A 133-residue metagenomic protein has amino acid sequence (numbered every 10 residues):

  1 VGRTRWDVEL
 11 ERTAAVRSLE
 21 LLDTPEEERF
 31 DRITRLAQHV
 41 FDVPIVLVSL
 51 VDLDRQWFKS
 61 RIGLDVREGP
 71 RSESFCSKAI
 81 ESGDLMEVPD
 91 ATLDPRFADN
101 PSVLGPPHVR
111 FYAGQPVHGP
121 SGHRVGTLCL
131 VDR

Functional and structural regions predicted by a protein language model:
V1-E28: Signal-transmission linkers at sensory-effector interfaces
A14-A15, P44-V46, V51-R61, V66-R110: Regulatory sensory and allosteric helical modules in signal-transduction proteins and certain transcription factors
L19, D31-V40, K78-S82, V103: Amphipathic alpha-helical regulatory segments at dimerization interfaces that relay allosteric signals between sensory
D23-Q56: Helix-loop-beta substructure at the N-terminus of cytosolic sensory domains that couple signal/ligand detection
R110-G119: A short, aliphatic-rich beta-strand micro-motif
R124: Glycine-rich acetyl-CoA-binding "A-motif" of GNAT/NAT acetyltransferases
T127-R133: Short beta-strand-to-loop transition segments that serve as allosteric relay/switch motifs in sensory/regulatory domains
